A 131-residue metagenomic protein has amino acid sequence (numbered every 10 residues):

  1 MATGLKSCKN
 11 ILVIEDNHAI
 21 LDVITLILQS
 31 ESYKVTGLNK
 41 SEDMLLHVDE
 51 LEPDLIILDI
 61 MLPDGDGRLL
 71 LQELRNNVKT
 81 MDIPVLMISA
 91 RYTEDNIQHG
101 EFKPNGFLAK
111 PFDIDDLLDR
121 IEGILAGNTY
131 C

Functional and structural regions predicted by a protein language model:
M1-L12, D115-C131: Non-catalytic signal-transmission and effector/linker regions of two-component phosphorelay proteins
E15: Conserved acidic carboxylate
H18-T36, S41: Two-component/phosphorelay signaling modules centered on CheY-like receiver
G37-L55: Acidic, metal-coordinating helix/loop segments flanking the phosphotransfer/catalytic sites of two-component signaling
D59: Active-site residues of response regulator receiver
P63, M81: The feature encodes the CheY-like receiver
